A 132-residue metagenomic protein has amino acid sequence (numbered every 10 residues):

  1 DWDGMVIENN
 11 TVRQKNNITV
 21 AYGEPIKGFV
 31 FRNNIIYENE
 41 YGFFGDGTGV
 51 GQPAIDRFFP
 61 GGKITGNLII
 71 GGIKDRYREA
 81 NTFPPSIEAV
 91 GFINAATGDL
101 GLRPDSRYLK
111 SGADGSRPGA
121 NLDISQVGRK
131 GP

Functional and structural regions predicted by a protein language model:
D1-P132: Extracellular parallel beta-helix/beta-solenoid repeat domains
